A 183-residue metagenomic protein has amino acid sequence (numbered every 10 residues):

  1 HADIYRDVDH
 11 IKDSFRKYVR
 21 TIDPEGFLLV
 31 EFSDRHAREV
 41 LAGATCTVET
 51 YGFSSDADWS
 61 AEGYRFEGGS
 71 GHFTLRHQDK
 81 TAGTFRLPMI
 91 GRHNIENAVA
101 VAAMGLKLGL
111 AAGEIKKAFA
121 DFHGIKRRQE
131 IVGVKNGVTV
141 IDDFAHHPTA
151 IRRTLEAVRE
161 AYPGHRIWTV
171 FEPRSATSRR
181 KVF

Functional and structural regions predicted by a protein language model:
H1-V140, G164-H165: Acidic, Mg2+-coordinating active-site environments of NTP-dependent enzymes
D3-D9, A145, R174-S178: Short, flexible loop segments at the rims of nucleotide/cofactor-binding pockets, characterized by
A100, H146, A150: Conserved cofactor-binding/catalytic machinery of classical short-chain dehydrogenase/reductase
I125-R127, T149-F183: Active-site beta-alpha connecting loops in nucleotide-dependent enzymes
V140-H146: Switch II (G3) loop of P-loop NTPases
